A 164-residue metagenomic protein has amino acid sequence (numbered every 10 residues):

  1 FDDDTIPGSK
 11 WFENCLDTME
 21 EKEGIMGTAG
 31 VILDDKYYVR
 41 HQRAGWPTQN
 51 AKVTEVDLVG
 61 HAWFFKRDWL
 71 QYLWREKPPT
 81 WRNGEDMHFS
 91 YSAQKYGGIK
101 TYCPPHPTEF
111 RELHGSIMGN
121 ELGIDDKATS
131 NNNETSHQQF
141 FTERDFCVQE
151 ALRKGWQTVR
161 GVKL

Functional and structural regions predicted by a protein language model:
F1-D3: Active-site acidic Asp-centered loop
T5-P78: Conserved catalytic core of nucleotide-sugar-dependent glycosyltransferases
Y72-L164: C-terminal catalytic/acceptor-binding lobe
